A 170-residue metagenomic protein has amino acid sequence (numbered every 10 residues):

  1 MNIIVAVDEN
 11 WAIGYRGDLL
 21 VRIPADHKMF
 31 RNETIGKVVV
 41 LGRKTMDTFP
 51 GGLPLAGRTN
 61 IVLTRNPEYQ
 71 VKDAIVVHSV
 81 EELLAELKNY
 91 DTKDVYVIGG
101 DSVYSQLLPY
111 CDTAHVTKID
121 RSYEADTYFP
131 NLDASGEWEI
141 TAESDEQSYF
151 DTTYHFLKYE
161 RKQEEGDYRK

Functional and structural regions predicted by a protein language model:
M1-K170: Enzymes that bind and transform nitrogen-containing heteroaromatic metabolites
